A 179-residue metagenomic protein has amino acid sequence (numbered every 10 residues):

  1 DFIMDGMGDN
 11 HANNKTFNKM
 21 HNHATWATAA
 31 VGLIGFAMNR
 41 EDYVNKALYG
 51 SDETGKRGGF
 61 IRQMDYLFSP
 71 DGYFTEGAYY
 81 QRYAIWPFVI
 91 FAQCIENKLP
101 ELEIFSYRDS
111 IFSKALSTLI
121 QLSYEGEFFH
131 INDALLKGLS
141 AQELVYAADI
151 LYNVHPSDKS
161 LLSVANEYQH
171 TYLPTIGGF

Functional and structural regions predicted by a protein language model:
D1-Y79: Active-site lining segments of carbohydrate-active enzymes
M38, Y79-F179: Carbohydrate-active enzyme catalytic cores, enriched for enzymes that act on polyanionic acidic polysaccharides
